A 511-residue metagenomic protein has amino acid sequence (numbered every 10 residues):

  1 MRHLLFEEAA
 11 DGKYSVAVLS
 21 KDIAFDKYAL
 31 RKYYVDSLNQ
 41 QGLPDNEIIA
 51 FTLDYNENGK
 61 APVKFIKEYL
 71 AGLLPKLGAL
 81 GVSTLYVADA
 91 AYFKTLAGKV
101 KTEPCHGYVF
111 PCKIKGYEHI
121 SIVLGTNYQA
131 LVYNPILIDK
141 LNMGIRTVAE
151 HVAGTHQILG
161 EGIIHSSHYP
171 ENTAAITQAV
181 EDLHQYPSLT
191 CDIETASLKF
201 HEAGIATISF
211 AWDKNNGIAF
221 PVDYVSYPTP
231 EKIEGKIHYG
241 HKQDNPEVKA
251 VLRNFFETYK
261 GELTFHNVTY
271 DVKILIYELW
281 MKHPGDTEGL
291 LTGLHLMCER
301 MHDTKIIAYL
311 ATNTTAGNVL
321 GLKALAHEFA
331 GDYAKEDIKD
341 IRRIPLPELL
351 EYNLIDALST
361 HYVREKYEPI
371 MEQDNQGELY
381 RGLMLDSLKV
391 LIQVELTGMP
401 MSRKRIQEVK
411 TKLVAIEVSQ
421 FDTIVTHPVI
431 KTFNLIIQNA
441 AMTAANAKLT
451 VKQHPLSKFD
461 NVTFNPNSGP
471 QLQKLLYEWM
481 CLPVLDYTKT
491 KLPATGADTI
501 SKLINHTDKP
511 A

Functional and structural regions predicted by a protein language model:
M1-Q157: A polyanion-binding, active-site-adjacent surface
G12-V18, D22-I49, I158-A324: Conserved RNase H-like, two-metal-ion catalytic cores of nucleic-acid enzymes
S83-T84, T258-L263, N461-T463: Short active-site oxyanion
A91-F93, Y270, Q471: Alpha-helix capping/helix-boundary segments
T95-L96, D271-Y277, I370, L475: Phosphate- and divalent-cation-binding pockets in alpha/beta enzyme and binding domains that engage nucleotide-derived
K99, P135-L137, E278, N313 (+1 more regions): Residue-level signal for well-ordered alpha-helical positions
V100, L279-H283, Y367: Active-site catalytic pocket residues across diverse enzymes, especially alpha/beta-hydrolases
E150-Y239, T287-L290, G317, F329 (+3 more regions): Conserved "right-hand" nucleotidyltransferase catalytic core of DNA-directed polymerases
